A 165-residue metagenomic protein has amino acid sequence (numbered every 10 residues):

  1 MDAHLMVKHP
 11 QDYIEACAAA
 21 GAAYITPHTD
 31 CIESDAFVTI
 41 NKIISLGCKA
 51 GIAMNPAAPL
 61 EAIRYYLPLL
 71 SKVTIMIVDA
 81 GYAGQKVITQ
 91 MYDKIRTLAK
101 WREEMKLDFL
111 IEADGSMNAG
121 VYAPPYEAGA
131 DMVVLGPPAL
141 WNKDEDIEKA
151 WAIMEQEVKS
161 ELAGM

Functional and structural regions predicted by a protein language model:
M1-L46, A50-I52: Glycine/small-residue-rich loop that forms an oxyanion/phosphate-binding "nest" at active or ligand-binding sites
M1-L5, I25-P27, A50-M54, V73-I75 (+2 more regions): Hydrophobic faces of well-ordered beta-strands that scaffold small-molecule active sites in alpha/beta enzyme cores
Q11-A19, A57-L70, G115-V133: Catalytic cores of alpha/beta
I14, F37-I40, L60-I63, Y92-A99 (+2 more regions): Generic structural signal for well-ordered alpha-helices, preferentially at hydrophobic/aromatic core positions
I25-E33, T74-K86, A128-W151: Glycine-rich phosphate-binding active-site loops on the catalytic face of alpha/beta enzymes
I43, Y126, L140-M165: C-terminal helical cap(s) of enzyme catalytic domains, especially alpha/beta-barrels
S45-G47, R102-D108, S160-M165: Short helix-capping segments at alpha-helix termini
P56, R64-R96, K100, M105-L110 (+1 more regions): Glycine/Thr-rich beta-alpha phosphate-binding loop at enzyme active sites
